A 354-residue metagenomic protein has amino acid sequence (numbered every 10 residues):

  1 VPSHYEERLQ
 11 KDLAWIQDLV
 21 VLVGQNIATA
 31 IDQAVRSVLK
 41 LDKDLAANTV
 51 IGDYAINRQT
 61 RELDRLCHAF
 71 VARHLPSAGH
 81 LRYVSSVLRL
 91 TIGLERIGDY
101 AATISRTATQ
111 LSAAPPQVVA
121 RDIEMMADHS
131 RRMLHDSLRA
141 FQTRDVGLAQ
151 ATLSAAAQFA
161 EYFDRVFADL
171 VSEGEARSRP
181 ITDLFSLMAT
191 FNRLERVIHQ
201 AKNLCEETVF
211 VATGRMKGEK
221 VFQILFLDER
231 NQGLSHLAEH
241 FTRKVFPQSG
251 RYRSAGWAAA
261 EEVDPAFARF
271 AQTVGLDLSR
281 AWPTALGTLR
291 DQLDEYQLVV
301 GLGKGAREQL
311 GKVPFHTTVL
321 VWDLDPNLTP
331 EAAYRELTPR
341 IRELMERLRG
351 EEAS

Functional and structural regions predicted by a protein language model:
V1-F226: Cytosolic, long alpha-helical scaffolding segments
A108, F222-S354: Short polar/charged helix/loop
